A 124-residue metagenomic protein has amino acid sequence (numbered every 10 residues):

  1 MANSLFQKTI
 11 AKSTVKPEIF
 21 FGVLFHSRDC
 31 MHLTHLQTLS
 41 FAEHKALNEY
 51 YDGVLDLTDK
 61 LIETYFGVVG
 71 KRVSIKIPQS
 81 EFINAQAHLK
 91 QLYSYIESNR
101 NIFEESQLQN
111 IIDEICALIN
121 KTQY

Functional and structural regions predicted by a protein language model:
M1-P17, N110: Charge-dense, intrinsically disordered terminal/linker segments
T9-I10, P17, D29, E81 (+2 more regions): N-terminal low-complexity, intrinsically disordered segments
F20, E43, L47, E104-L108: Residue-level recognition of alpha-helical structural elements
F20-M31, Y51-L61, L89, I112-Q123: Alpha-helical transition-metal enzyme core signature, strongest for iron centers
H26-E49: Helix-loop segments that flank and shape redox-cofactor active sites
M31-L39, Y65-V68, I96-E104: Secondary-structure edge/capping motif, primarily at the C-terminal ends of alpha-helices and the immediately following
H44-R72: Conserved alpha-helical segments that form or flank metal/cofactor-binding pockets of metalloenzymes
K76-Y124: Acidic/histidine-rich alpha-helical segments that form the ligand environment of transition-metal centers
